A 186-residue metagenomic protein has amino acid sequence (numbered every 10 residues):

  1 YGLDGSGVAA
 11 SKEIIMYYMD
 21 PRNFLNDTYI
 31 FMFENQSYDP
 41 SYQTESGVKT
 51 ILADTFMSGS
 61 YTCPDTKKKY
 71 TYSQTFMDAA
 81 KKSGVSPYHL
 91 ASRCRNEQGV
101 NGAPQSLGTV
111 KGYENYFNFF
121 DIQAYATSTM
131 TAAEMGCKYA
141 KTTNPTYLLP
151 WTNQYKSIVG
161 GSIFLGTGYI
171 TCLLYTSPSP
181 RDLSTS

Functional and structural regions predicted by a protein language model:
Y1-T75, R95-T171: Peptidoglycan-targeting cell-wall enzymes and recognition modules
A80: The alpha-helix within a helix-turn-helix
S83, T171-C172: Secondary-structure transition/capping motifs at alpha-helix termini and the adjoining loop/turn into the next element
G84-L90: Loop/turn elements at helix/coil->beta-strand transitions in domains of secreted/extracellular proteins
Y175-P180: Conserved small/polar residues in nucleotide/adenosyl-binding loops
L183: Extended, polar beta-sheet/loop recognition surfaces of beta-rich domains that mediate binding to diverse ligands
